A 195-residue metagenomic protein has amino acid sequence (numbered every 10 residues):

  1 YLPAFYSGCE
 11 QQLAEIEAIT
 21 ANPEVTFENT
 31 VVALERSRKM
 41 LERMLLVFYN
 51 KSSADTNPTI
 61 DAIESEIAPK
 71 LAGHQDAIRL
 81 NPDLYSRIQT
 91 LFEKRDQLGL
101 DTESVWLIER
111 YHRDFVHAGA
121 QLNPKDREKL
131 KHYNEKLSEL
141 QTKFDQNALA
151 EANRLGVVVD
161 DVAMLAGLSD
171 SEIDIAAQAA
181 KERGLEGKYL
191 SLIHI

Functional and structural regions predicted by a protein language model:
L2-I175: N-terminal helix-rich structural modules
A180-E182: Catalytic nucleotidyl-transfer cores of nucleotide-processing enzymes
I193-I195: Conserved small/polar residues in nucleotide/adenosyl-binding loops
